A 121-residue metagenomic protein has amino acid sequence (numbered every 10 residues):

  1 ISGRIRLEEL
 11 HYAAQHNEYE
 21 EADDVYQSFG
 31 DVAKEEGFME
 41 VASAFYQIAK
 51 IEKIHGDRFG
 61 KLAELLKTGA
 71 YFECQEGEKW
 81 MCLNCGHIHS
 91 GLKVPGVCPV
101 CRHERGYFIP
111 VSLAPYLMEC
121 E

Functional and structural regions predicted by a protein language model:
I1-E121: Non-heme di-metal
